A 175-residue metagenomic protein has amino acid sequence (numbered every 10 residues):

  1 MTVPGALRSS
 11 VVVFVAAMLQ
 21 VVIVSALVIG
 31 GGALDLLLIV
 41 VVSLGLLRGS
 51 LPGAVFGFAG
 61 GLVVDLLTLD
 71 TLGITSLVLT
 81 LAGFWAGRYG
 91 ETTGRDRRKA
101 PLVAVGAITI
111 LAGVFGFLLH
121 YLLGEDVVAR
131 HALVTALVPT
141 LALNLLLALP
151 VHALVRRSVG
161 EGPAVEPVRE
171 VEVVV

Functional and structural regions predicted by a protein language model:
M1-V175: Terminal, non-globular segments
